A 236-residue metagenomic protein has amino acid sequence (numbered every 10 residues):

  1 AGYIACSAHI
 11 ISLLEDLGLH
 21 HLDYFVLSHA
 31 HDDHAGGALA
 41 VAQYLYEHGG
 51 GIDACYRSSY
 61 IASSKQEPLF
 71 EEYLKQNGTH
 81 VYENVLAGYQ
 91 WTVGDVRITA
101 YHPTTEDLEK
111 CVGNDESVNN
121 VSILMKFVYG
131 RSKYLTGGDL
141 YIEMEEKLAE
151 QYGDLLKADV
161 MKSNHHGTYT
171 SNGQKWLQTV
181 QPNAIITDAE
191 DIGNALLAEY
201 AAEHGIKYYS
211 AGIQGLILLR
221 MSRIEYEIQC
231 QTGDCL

Functional and structural regions predicted by a protein language model:
A1-H21, K75, E83-K157, I213-L236: Core dinuclear metal-dependent hydrolase active-site scaffold
I4-A5, A30-G36, I61-K65, Y89-W91 (+4 more regions): Active-site environment of divalent metal-dependent phosphoester hydrolases
I4-R57, Q151-T168, Q181-I185: Active-site metal-binding motif and surrounding structural segment of the metallo-beta-lactamase
V26, Y56, E83, T99-Y101 (+2 more regions): Hydrophobic/aromatic beta-strand patches that form the interior of the parallel beta-sheet core in alpha/beta enzyme
A35-Y46, S64-E72, G173-L177, A195-E199: Metal-dependent catalytic neighborhoods of phosphoester/phosphodiester hydrolases
Y44, I61, A100: Active-site groove signature of glycoside hydrolases
G51, Y73-G78, T179-Q181, E203-H204: Short, structured coil segments at secondary-structure junctions
A158-C230: Internal alpha/beta domain cores that form substrate/cofactor-binding pockets in large enzymes and binding proteins
